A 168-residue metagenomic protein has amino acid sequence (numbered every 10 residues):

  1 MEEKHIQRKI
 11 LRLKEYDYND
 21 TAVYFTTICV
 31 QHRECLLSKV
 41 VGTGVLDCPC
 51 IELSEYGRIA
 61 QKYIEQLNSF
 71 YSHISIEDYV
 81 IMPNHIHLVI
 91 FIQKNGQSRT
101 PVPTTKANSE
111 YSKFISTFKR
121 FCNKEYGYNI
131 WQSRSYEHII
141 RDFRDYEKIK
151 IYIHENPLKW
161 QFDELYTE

Functional and structural regions predicted by a protein language model:
M1-E168: Short catalytic/metal-binding and nucleic-acid-binding patches
